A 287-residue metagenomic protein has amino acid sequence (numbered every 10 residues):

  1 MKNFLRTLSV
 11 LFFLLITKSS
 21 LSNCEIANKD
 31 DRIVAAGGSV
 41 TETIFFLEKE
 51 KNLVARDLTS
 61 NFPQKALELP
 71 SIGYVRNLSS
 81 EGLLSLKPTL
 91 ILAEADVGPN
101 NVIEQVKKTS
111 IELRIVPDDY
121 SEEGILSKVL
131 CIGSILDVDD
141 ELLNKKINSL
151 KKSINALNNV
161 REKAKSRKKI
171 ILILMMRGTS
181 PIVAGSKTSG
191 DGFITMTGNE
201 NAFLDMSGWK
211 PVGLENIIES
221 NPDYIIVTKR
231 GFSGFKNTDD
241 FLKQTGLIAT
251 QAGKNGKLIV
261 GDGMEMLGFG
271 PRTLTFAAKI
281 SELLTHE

Functional and structural regions predicted by a protein language model:
M1-L8: Bacterial N-terminal signal peptides that target proteins for export
L8-K18: Bacterial N-terminal signal peptides
I26, D31-I44, D139-T197: Basic- and aromatic-lined ligand-binding clefts that recognize polyanionic substrates
D31-L86, L90-D96: A short, structured surface patch at a secondary-structure boundary
D31-R32, E123-D137, N144, N148 (+1 more regions): Structured C-terminal subdomain patch of bacterial secreted/periplasmic proteins
D57, A184-W209, K229, I259-V260: His/Asp/Glu-enriched short active-site or ligand-binding loop at hydrolase and phosphoryl-transfer sites
S80-K87, G213-N221: Short helices/loops that flank or line small-molecule/ion binding pockets
N101, D118-C131, R167-K168, L172-S189 (+1 more regions): Extracytoplasmic ligand-binding site segments that recognize negatively charged/polar headgroups
